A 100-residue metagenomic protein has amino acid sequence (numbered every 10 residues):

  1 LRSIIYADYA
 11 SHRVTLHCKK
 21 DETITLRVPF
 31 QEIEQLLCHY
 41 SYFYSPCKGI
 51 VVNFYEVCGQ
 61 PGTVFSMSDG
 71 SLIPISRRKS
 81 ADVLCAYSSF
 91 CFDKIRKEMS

Functional and structural regions predicted by a protein language model:
L1-S68, L72-P74: Conserved binding/recognition cores within well-folded domains
P74, D82-S100: Inter-domain helical "communication" segments and dimerization helices that couple sensory or membrane-embedded modules
